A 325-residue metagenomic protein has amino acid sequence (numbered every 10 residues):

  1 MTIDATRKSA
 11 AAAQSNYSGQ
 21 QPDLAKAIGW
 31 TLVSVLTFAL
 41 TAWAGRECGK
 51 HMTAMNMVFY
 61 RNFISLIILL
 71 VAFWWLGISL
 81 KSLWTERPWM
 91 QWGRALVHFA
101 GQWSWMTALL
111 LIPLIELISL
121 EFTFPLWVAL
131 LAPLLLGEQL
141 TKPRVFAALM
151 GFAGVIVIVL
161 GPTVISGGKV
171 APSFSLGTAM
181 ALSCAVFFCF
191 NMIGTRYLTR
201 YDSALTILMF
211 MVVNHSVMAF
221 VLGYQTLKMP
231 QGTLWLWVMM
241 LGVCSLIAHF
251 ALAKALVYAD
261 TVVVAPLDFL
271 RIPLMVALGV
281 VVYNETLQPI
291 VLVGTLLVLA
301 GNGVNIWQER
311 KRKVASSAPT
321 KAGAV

Functional and structural regions predicted by a protein language model:
M1-W30, A129-L182, V186, L299-V325: Juxtamembrane helix-loop boundary signature in multi-pass membrane transporters
T2-K8, K26-A27, H51-A100, F187-N191 (+1 more regions): Transmembrane alpha-helices of multi-pass small-molecule transport proteins
A12-S18, L66-E86, V155-V170, H215-L236 (+1 more regions): Membrane-interface helix-cap regions at the ends of transmembrane helices in multi-pass membrane proteins
K26-S34, S79-S104, S175-C184, M229-I247: Loop-to-transmembrane-helix transition segments
N56-F59, F63-I64, L109-G137, T261-L278: Specific alpha-helical transmembrane segments that line the substrate/conduction pathway and gating interfaces
L117-T123, L198-N214, H249-V280: Helix-helix packing/entry segments at the starts of transmembrane helices
P125-L149, T226, P273-L292: C-terminal transmembrane-helix exit sites in multi-pass transporters
I165-L227, S317-V325: Transmembrane alpha-helical segments that form core, pore/gating elements of small-molecule transporters/exporters
